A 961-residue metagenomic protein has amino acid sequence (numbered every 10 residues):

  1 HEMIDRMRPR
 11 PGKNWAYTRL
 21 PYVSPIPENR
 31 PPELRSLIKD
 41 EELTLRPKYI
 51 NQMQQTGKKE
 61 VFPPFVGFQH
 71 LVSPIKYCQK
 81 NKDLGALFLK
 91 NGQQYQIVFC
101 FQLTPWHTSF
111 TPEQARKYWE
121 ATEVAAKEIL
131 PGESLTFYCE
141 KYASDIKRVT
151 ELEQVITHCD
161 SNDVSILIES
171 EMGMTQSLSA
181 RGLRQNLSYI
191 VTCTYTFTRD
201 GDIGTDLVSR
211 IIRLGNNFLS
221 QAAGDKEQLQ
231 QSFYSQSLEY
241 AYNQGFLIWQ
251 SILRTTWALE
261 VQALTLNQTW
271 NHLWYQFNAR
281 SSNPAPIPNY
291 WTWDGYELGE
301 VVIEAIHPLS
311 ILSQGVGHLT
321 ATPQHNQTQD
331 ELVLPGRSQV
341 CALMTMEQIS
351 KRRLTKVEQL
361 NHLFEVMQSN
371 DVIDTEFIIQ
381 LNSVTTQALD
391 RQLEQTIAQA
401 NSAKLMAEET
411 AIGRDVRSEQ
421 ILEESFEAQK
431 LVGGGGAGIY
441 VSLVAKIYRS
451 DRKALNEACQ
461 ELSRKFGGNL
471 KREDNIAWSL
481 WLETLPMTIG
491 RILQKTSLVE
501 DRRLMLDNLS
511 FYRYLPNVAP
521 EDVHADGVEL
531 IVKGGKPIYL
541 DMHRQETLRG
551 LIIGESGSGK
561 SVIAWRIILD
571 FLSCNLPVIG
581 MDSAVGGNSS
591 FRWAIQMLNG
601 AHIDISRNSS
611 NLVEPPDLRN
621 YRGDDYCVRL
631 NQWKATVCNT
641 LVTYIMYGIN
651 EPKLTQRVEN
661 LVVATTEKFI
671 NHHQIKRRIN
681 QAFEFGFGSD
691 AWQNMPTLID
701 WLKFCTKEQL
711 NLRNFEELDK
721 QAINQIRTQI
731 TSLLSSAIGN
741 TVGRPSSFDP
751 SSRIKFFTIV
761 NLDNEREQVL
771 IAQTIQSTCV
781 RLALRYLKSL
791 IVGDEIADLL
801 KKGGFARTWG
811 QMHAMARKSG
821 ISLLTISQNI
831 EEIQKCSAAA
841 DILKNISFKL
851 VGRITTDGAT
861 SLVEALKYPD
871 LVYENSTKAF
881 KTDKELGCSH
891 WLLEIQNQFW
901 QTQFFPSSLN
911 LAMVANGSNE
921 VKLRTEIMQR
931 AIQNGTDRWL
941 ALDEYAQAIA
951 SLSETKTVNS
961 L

Functional and structural regions predicted by a protein language model:
H1-E2, K404, G534-Y539, H543-S558 (+6 more regions): Conserved P-loop NTPase motor cores
E2-G57: Non-catalytic, compositionally simple segments
P27-E33, N611-D617, D857-E864: Conserved AAA+ ATPase core "coupling" helix
E42-G57, L178-S179, D541, G550 (+2 more regions): P-loop NTPase motor core of the ASCE superfamily
M53-Q55, A115-L130, S369, V384 (+10 more regions): P-loop NTPase motor domains
Q55-R503: Extended, folded cores of ATP/NTP-driven motor/assembly subunits in large transport and secretion machines
P64-Q94, F99, N517-S556, I563 (+1 more regions): The Walker A/P-loop phosphate-binding site
I97, L187-Y189, P577, R753 (+1 more regions): The start of beta-strands in P-loop NTPase/AAA+ ATPase cores
